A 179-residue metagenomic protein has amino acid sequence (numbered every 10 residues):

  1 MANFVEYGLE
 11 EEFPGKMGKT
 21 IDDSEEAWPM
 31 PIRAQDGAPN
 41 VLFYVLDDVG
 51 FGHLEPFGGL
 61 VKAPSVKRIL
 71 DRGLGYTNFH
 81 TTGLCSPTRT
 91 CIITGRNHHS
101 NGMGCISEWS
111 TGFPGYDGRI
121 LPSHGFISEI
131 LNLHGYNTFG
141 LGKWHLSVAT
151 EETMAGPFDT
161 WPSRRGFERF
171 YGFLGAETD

Functional and structural regions predicted by a protein language model:
M1-D179: Formylglycine-dependent sulfatase
